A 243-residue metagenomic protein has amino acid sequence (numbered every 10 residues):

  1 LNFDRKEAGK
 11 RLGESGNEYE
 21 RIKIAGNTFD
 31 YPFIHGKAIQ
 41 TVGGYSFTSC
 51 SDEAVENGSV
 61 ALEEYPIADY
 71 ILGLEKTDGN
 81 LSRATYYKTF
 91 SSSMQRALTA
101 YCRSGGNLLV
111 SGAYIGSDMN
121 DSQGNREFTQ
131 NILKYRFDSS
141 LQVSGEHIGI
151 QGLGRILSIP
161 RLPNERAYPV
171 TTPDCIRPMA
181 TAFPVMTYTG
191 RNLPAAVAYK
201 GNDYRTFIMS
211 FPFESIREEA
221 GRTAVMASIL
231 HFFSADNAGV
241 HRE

Functional and structural regions predicted by a protein language model:
L1-I67, H231-H241: Aromatic-Pro/Gly-enriched surface loop or interdomain linker that acts as a lid/target-recognition segment
E20-N27, Y70-T89, P212: The substrate-binding groove and active-site-proximal loops of carbohydrate-active enzymes, especially glycoside
Y31-A38, F90, M94-A97, R222-I229: Stable alpha-helical elements in mature extracytoplasmic
Q40, V60-E64, Y101-S104, R177-P178 (+1 more regions): Extracellular/periplasmic catalytic domains that process cell-envelope and extracellular macromolecules
F47-S49, P66-L72, C102, N107-G112 (+2 more regions): Structural recognition of the beta-strand scaffold that forms the well-ordered cores of secreted hydrolase catalytic
E53-S59, S92-A97, G190-A195: Alpha-helical scaffolding within the catalytic cores of extracellular/periplasmic polymer-degrading hydrolases
E75-G190, V225: A glycine-rich, often tryptophan-bearing local segment used as a flexible ligand/cofactor-contacting loop or short
N107, P163-H241: A glycine-centered loop/beta-turn motif at secondary-structure junctions
